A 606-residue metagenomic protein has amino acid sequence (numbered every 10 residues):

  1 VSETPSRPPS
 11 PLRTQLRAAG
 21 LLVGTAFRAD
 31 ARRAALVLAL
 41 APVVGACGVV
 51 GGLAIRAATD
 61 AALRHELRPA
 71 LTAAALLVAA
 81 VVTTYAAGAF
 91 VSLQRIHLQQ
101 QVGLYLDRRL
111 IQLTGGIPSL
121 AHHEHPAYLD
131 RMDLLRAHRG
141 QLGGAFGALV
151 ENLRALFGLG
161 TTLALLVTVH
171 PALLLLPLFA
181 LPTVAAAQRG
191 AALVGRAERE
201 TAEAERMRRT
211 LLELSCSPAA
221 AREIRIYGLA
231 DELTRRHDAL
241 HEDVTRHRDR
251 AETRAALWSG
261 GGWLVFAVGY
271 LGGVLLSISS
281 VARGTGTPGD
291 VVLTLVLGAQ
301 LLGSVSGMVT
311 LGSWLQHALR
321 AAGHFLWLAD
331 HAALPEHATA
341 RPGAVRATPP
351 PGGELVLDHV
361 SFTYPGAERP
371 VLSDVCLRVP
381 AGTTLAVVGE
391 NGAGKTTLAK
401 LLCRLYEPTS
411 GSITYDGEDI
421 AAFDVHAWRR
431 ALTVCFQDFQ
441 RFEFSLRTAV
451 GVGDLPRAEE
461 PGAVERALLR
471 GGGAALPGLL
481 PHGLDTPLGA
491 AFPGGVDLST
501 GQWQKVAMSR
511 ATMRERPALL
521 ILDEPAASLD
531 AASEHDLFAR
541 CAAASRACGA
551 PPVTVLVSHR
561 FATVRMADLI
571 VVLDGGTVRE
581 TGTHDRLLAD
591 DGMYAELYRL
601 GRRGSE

Functional and structural regions predicted by a protein language model:
V1-G48, T72-A73, E124-G160, D243-R246 (+3 more regions): Membrane-integrated ABC transporters
S2-G20, Q100-G143, A204-H247, L319-D330 (+1 more regions): Extended non-transmembrane interhelical loops and adjacent amphipathic helices of multipass membrane proteins
F27-A29, L134-A145, E203, C216 (+6 more regions): An intracellular "coupling" helix at the cytosolic face of ABC transporter transmembrane type-1 domains
A34-F90, L163-A191, L275-I278, G284-P288: Transmembrane helix-loop-helix hairpins at lipid-water interfaces of multipass membrane proteins, especially the type-1
P42-L53, V82-A86, A145-G160, L181-A185 (+4 more regions): Hydrophobic alpha-helical transmembrane bundles that constitute the permease/transmembrane domains of multi-pass
G51-I55, V81-S119, G190-G195, M207 (+3 more regions): Juxtamembrane helix-loop junctions of ABC transporter transmembrane domains
T294-H331: Cytosolic ends of transmembrane helices, especially the final helix of ABC transmembrane type-1 domains
G343-E606: ABC-type nucleotide-binding domain
